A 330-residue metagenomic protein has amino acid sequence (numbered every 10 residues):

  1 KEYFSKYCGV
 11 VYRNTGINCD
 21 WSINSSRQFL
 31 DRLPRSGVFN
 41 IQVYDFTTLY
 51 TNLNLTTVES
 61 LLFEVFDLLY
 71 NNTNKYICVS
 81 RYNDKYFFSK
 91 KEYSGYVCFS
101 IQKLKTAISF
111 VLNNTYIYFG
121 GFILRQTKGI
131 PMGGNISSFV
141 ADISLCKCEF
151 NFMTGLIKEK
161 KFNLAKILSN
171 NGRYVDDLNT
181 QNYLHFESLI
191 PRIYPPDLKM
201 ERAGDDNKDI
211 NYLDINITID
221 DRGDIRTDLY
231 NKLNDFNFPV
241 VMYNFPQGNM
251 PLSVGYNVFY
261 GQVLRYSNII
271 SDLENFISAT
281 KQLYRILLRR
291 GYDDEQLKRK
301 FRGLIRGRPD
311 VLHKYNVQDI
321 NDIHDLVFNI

Functional and structural regions predicted by a protein language model:
E2, T106-N114, N257-R265: Short, hydrophobic/amphipathic alpha-helical patches that form generic packing surfaces within helical domains
V11, I17-C19, D31, R35-P196 (+2 more regions): Conserved polymerase palm-domain catalytic core
N24-L30: Short alpha-helical segments and helix-capping/turn motifs at coil-helix boundaries
Q28, T57, L61, K103-A107 (+4 more regions): Exposed alpha-helical structural elements
K128-F139, C146, Y183-I330: Active-site and adjacent loop segments of nucleotide-processing enzymes that use two-metal-ion phosphate chemistry
